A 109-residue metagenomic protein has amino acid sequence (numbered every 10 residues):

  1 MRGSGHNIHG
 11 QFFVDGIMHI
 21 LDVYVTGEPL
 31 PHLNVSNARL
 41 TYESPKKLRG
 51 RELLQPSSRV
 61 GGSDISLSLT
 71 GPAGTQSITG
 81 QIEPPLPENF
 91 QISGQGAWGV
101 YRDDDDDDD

Functional and structural regions predicted by a protein language model:
M1-D109: Central antiparallel beta-sheet cores of small beta-barrel/beta-sandwich binding domains
